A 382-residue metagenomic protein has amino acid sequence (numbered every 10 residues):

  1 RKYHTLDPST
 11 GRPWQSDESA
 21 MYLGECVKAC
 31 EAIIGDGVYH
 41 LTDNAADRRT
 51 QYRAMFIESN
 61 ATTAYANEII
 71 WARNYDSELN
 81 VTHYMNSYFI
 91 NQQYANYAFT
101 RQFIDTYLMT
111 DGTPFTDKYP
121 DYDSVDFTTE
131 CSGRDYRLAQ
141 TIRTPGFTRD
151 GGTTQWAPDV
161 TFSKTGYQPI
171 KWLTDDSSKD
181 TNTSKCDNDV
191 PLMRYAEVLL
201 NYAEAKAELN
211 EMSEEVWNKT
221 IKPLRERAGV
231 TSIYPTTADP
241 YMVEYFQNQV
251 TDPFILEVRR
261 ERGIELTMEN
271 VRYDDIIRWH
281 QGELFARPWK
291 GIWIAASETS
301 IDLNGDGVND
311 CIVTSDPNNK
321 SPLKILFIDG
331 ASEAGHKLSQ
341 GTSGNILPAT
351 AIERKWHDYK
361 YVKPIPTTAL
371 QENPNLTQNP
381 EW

Functional and structural regions predicted by a protein language model:
R1-Y84, V125-W382: Acidic/polar-rich alpha-helix caps and helix-coil junctions
S87: Active-site-adjacent substrate-recognition loops and nearby beta-strands within hydrolase catalytic domains
I90-T113, S163-K164: Short, cationic low-complexity segments
A98, D121-Y122: Noncatalytic, helix-rich "gating/capping" subdomain that lines the substrate-entry/channel surface of large enzyme
